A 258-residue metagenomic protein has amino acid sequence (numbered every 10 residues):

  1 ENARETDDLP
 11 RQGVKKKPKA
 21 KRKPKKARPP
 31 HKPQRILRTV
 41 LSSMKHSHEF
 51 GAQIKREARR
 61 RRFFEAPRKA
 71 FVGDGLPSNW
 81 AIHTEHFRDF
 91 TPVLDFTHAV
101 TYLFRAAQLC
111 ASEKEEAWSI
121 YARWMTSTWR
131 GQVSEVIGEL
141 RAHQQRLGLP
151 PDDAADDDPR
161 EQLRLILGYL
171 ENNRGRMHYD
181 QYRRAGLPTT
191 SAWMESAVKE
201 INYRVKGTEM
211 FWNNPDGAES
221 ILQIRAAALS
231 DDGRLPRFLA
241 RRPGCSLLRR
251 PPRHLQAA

Functional and structural regions predicted by a protein language model:
E1-A258: Catalytic center-proximal scaffold of phosphoryl-transfer enzymes
